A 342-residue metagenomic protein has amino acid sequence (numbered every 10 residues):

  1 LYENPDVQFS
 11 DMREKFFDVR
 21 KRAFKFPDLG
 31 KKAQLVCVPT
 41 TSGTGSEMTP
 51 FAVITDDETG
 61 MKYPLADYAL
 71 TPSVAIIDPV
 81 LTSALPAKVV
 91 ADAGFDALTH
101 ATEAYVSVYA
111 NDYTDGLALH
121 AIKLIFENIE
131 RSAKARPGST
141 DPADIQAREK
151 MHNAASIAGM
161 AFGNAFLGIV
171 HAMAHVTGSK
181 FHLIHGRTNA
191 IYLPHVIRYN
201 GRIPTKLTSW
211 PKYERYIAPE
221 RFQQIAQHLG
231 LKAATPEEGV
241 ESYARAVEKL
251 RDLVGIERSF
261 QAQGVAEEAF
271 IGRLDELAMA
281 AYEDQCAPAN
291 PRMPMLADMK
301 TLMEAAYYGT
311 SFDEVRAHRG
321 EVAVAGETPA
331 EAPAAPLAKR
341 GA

Functional and structural regions predicted by a protein language model:
L1-V80: Glycine/threonine-rich beta-strand-loop-alpha-helix active-site module that forms ligand/phosphate-binding
G43, S156-N189, E283-A289: Glycine-rich phosphate/pyrophosphate-binding beta-alpha loops
M48-A165: Carboxylate- and glycine-rich phosphate/diphosphate-binding segment that chelates Mg2+/Mn2+
V74, F95-E103, L119-E130, E149-S156 (+8 more regions): Predominant activation on well-ordered alpha-helical scaffold segments within soluble catalytic domains
Y109-L117, K134-K150, A165-V170, L207-T208 (+4 more regions): Flexible, glycine/charged-enriched surface loops at secondary-structure junctions
G186-G272, F312-D313, H318-E321, E327-T328: Gly/Pro-rich interdomain helix-loop hinge
A269-A342: Short, amphipathic C-terminal "tail helix"
